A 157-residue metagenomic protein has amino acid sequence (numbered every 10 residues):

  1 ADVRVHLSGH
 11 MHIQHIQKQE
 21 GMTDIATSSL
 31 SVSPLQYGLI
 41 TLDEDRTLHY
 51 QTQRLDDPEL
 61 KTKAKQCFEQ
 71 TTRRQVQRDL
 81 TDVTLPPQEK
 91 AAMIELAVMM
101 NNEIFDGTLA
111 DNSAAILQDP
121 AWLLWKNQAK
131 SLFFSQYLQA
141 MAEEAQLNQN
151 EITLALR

Functional and structural regions predicted by a protein language model:
A1-T52: Conserved beta-sheet core of the metallophosphoesterase superfamily
E44-R157: A short C-terminal boundary segment appended to hydrolase-like catalytic domains
